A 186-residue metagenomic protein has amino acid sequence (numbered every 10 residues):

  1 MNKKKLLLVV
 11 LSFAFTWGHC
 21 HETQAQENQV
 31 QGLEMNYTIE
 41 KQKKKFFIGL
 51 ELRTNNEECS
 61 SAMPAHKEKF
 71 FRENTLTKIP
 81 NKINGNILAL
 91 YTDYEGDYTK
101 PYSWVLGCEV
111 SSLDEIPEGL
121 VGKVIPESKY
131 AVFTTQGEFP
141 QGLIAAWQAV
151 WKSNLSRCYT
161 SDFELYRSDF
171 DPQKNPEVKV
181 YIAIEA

Functional and structural regions predicted by a protein language model:
N2, L7, F13-A186: A solvent-exposed interaction/effector surface
